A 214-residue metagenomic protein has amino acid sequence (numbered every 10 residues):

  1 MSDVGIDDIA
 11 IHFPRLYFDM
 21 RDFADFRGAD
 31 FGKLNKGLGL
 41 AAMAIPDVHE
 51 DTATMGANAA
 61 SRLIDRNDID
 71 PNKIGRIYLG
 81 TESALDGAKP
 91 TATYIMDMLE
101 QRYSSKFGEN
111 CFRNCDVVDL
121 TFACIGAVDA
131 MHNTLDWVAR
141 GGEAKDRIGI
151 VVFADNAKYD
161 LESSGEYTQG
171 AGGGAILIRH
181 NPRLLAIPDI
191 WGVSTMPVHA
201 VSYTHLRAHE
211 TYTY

Functional and structural regions predicted by a protein language model:
M1-A29, G37: N-terminal amphipathic/basic leader segments beginning at the initiator methionine
H12, G80-D86, T121-G126, V152-K158 (+1 more regions): Acidic, glycine-rich active-site loops and adjacent beta-strand->loop/helix elements that engage anionic groups
F18, A88-T91, M131-H132, D160-E166 (+2 more regions): Short acidic, glycine/serine/threonine-rich loops at helix termini
K33-T54, A84-I148: Conserved catalytic cysteine-centered active-site region of acyl-thioester-dependent Claisen-condensing enzymes
A59-I74: Phosphate/pyrophosphate-binding loops at sites that engage ATP/ADP/AMP, CoA/4′-phosphopantetheine, polyphosphate
G173-L177: Short beta-strand scaffold segments in enzyme catalytic cores
H180-Y203: Phosphate/diphosphate-binding glycine-rich loops and adjacent basic-rich segments that engage nucleotide
T204-T211: Conserved small/polar residues in nucleotide/adenosyl-binding loops
